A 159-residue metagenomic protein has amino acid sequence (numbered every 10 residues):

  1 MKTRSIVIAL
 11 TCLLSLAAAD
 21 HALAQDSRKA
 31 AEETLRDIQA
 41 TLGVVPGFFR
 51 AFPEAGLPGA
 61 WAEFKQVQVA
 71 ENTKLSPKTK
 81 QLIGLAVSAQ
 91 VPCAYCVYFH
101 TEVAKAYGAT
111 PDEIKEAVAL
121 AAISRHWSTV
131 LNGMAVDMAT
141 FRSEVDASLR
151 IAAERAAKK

Functional and structural regions predicted by a protein language model:
M1-I8: Bacterial N-terminal signal peptides that target proteins for export
I8-A17: Bacterial N-terminal signal peptides
A22-K78, N132-K159: Acidic, glycine/proline-rich low-complexity segments that act as flexible tails and inter-domain linkers
P53, Q90-A94, S128: Short helix-coil transition sites and intra-membrane helix breaks within transmembrane domains of multi-pass
L57, F99-I114: Iron-sulfur (Fe-S) cluster-binding segments and ferredoxin-like electron-carrier domains, especially [2Fe-2S]
P77-L82, P111-V118: Alpha-helical scaffolds flanking conserved acidic
I83-F99: Short, thiol/selenol-centered motifs that function as redox-active sites or metal-ligating centers
A119-D137: Short Fe-S-cluster ligation motifs
